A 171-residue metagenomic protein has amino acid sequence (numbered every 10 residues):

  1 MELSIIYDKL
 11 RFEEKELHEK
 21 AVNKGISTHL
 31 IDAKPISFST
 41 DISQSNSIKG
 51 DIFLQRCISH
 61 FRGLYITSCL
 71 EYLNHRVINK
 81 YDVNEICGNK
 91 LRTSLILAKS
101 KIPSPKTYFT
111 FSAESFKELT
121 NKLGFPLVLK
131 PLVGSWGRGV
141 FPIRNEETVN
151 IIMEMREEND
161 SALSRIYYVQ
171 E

Functional and structural regions predicted by a protein language model:
M1-V83: ATP-binding N-terminal substructure of ATP-dependent carboxylate-amine bond-forming enzymes
S4-I5, F53-Q55, N79, P105-T107 (+2 more regions): Short catalytic-loop micro-motif centered on adjacent basic/acidic residues
E14-H18, T67-S68, S94, F116-K117 (+1 more regions): Short amphipathic alpha-helical segments and helix-helix/interface helices
I26-I31, L70-G139: A conserved helix-loop-beta module that forms one wall/lid of the active-site cleft in ATP-utilizing catalytic domains
A33-T40, T107-F111, L163-I166: Short gly/ser/thr-rich secondary-structure transition/capping motifs
F38-D41, S115-E118, T148: Short acidic active-site motifs
C57, P131, E171: Short secondary-structure boundary segments
P142-E171: Phosphate-binding site of ATP-dependent enzymes
